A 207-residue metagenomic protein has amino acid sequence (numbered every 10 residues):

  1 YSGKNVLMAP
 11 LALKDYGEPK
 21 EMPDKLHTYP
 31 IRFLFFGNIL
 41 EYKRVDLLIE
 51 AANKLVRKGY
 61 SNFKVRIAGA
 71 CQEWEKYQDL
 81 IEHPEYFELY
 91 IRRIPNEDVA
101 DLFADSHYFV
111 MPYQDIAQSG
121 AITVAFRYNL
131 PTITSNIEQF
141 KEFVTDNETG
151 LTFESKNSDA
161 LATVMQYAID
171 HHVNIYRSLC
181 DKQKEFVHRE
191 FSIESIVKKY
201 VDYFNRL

Functional and structural regions predicted by a protein language model:
Y1-P19: Donor nucleotide-sugar binding/catalytic pocket of nucleotide-sugar-dependent glycosyltransferases
K25-K43, I49-A52: Conserved donor-binding/catalytic core segment of Leloir-type glycosyltransferases
F36, K64-Y77, R92: Glycosyltransferase donor-sugar binding loop
Y77-D101: Nucleotide-activated donor-binding/catalytic signature segment of Leloir-type glycosyltransferases, i.e., the conserved
D101-A117, R127-L130: Acidic donor-binding loop of glycosyltransferase active sites
V124, I137-N147, L151-T152: Short acidic/histidine- and often glycine-rich active-site loop of Leloir-type glycosyltransferases that engages
D146-N147, L151-D159, Q166-V173: Conserved acidic donor-binding segment of nucleotide-sugar-dependent glycosyltransferases
N174-N205: A charged, aromatic-enriched C-terminal amphipathic alpha-helix characteristic of glycosyltransferases across folds
